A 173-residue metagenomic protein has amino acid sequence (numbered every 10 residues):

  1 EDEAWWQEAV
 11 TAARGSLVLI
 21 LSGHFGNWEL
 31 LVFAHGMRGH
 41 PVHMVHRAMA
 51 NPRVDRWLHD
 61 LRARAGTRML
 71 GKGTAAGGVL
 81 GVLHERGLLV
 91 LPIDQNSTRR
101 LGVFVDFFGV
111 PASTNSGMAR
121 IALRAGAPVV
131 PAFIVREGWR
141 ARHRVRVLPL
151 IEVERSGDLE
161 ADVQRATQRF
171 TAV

Functional and structural regions predicted by a protein language model:
E1-V18, G26: A short, well-structured juxtamembrane/interface segment
E3, A12-R14, M37, P41 (+1 more regions): Non-catalytic C-terminal accessory region of glycerolipid acyltransferases and related lyso-lipid remodeling enzymes
S16-G73, N96-D106, R136, R140: Catalytic core of membrane glycerolipid acyltransferases/transacylases, capturing the structured, soluble-facing
